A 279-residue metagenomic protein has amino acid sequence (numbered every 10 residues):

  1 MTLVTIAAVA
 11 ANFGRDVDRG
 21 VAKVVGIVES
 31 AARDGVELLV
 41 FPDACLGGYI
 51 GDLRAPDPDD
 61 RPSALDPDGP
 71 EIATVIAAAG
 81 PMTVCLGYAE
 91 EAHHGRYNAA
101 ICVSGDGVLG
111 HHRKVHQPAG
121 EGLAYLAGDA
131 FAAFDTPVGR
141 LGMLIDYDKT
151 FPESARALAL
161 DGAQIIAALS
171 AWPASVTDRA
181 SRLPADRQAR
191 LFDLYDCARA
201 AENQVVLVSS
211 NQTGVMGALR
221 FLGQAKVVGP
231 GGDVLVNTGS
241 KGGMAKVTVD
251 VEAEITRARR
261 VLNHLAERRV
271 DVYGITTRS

Functional and structural regions predicted by a protein language model:
M1-A7: Extreme N-terminal starter segment of soluble prokaryotic enzymes
A10-R15: Short polar catalytic/cofactor-binding loops
V17, V25-G105, P173-D196, E202-V205: Cys-nucleophile CN-hydrolase/nitrilase-fold catalytic domain and related Cys-dependent amidase chemistry that acts on
P67, E91-L194, R257-H264: Active-site catalytic loop in hydrolytic enzyme cores
G69-T83, K149-G243: CN hydrolase (nitrilase-like) catalytic-core segments centered on the catalytic cysteine and neighboring Lys/Glu
L86-Y88, N98-C102, A132, A225-V227 (+1 more regions): Short beta-strand scaffold segments in enzyme catalytic cores
N237-T256: A hydrophobic, small-residue-rich beta->alpha segment in the mid-to-C-terminal subdomain of diverse proteins
E254-S279: A conserved C-terminal secondary-structure "cap"
